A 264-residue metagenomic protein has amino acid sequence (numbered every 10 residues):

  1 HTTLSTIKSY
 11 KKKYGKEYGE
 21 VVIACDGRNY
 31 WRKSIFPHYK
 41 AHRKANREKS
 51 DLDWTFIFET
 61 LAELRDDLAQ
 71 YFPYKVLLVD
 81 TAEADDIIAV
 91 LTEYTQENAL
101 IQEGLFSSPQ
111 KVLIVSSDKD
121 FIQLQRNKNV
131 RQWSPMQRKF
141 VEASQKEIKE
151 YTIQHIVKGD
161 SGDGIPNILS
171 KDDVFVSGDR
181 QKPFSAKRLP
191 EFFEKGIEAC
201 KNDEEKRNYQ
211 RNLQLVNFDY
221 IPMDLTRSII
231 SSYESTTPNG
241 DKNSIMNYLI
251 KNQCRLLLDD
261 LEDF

Functional and structural regions predicted by a protein language model:
H1-L113, R126-K139, N217, D224-S235: Noncatalytic, basic helical substrate-engagement surface that gates or grips nucleic-acid strands
D53, L77, G178, C200-E204 (+2 more regions): Generic alpha-helical structural element
D67, Y71, L91, P183 (+5 more regions): Residues that form generic nucleotide/phosphate-binding pockets
G104, F218-D219, M223-F264: Low-complexity, acidic/Ser/Thr- and charged residue-rich accessory regions of DNA metabolism proteins
S117-Q123, A143-R207, V216, P222: Helix-hairpin-helix
V141, F175-G178, P238-N243: Short, surface-exposed linear segments at secondary-structure transitions and domain or protein termini
